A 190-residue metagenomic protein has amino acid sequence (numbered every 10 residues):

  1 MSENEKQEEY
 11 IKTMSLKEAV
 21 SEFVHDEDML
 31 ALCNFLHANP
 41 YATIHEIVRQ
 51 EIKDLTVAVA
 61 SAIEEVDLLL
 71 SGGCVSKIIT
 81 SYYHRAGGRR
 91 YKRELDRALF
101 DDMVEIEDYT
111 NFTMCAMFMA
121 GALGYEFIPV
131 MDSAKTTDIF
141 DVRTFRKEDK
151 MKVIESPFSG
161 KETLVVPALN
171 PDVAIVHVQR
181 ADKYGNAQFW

Functional and structural regions predicted by a protein language model:
S2-W190: Conserved alpha/beta enzyme-core scaffold
